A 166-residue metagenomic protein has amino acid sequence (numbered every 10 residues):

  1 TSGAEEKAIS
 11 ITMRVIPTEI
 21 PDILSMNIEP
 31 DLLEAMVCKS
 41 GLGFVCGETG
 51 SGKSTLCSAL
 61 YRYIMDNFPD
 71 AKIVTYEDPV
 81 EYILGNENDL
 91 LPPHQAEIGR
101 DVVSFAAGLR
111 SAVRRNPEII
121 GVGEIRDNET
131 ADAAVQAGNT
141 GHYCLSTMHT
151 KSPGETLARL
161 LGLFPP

Functional and structural regions predicted by a protein language model:
T1-P166: Short, flexible helix-loop junctions that flank or precede catalytic/ligand sites
